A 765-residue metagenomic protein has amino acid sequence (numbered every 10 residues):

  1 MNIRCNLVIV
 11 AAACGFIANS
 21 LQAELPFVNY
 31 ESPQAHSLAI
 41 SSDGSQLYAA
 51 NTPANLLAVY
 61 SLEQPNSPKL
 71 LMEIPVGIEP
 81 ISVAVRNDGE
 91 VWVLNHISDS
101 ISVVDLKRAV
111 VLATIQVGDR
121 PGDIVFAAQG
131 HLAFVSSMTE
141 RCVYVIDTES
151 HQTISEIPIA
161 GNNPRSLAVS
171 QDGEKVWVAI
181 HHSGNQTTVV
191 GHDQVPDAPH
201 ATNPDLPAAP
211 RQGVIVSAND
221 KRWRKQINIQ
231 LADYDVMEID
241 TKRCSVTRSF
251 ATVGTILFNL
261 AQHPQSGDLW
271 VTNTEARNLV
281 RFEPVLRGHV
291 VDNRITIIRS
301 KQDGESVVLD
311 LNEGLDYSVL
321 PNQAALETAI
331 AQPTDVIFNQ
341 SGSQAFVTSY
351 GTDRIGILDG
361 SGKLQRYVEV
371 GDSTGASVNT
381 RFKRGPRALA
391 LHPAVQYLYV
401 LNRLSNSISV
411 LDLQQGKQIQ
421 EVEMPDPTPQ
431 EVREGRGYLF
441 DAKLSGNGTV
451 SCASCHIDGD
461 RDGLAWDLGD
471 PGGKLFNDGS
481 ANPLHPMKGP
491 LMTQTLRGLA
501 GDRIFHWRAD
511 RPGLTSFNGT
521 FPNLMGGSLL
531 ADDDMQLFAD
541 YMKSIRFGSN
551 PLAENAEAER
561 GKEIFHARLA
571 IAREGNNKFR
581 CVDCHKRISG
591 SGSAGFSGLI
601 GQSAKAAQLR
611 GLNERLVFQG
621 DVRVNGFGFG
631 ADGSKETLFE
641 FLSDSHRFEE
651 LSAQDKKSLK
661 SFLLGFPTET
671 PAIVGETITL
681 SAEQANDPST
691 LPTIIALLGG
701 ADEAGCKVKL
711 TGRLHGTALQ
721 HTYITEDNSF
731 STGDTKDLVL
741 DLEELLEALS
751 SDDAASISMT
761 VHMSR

Functional and structural regions predicted by a protein language model:
L25-A58, I330-Q340: Beta-strand-rich domains and repeat architectures in extracellular enzymes and scaffolds, especially beta-propellers
Y30-S37, P80, P121, N162-S166 (+6 more regions): Signature of short aromatic-glycine-proline-rich micro-motifs recurring in repeat-based ectodomains
G44, P80, D88-G89, G130 (+5 more regions): Conserved loop/turn motif of beta-propeller repeat scaffolds
A54-L56, P68, S98, E140-C142 (+6 more regions): A detector of repeated loop/turn-to-beta-strand junctions in beta-rich toroidal repeat architectures
L62-P65, D105-A109, D147-H151, D240-R243 (+3 more regions): Short loop/turn segments that connect beta-strands within beta-propeller blades
P68-L71, L112-A113, I154-S155, T247-R248 (+2 more regions): A structural motif specific to WD40 beta-propellers
V169, W177-V178, S183-T188, W223 (+1 more regions): Periplasmic c-type cytochrome electron-transfer domains
